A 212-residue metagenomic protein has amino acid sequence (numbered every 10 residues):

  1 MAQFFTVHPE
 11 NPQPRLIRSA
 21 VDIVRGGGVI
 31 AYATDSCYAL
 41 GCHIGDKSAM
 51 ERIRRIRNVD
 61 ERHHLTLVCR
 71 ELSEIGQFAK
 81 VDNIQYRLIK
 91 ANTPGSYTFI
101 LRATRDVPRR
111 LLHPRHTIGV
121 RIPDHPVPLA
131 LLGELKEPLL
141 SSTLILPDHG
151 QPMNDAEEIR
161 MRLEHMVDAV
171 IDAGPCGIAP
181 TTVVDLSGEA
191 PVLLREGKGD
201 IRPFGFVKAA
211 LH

Functional and structural regions predicted by a protein language model:
M1-H212: Active-site-adjacent structural elements in enzyme catalytic cores
